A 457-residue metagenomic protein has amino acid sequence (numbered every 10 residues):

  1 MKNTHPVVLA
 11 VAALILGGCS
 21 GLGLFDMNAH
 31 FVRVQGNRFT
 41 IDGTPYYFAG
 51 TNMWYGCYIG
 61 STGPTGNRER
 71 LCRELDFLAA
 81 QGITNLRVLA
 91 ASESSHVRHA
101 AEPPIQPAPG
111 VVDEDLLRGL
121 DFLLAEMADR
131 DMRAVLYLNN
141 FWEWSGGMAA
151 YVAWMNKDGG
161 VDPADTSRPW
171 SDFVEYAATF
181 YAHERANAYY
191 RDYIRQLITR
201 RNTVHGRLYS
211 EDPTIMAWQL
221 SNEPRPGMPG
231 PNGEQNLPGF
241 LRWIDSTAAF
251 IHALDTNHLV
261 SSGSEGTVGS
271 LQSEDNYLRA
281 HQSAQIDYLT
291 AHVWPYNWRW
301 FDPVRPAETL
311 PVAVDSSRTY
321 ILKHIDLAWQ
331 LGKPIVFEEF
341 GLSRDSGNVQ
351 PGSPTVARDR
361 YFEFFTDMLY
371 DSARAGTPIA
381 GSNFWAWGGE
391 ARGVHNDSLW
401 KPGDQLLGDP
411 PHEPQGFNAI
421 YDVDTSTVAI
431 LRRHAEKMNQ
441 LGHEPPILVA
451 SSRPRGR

Functional and structural regions predicted by a protein language model:
M1-V8: Bacterial N-terminal signal peptides that target proteins for export
G23-M27: Short, low-complexity, disordered segments immediately C-terminal to signal peptides in bacterial exported proteins
N28-W300, T309-P334, F340-F364, A373-P445: Active-site mouth of glycoside hydrolases
L448-S451: Intrinsically disordered, low-complexity segments enriched in small/polar and acidic residues
R455-R457: Short, solvent-exposed mixed-charge patches
